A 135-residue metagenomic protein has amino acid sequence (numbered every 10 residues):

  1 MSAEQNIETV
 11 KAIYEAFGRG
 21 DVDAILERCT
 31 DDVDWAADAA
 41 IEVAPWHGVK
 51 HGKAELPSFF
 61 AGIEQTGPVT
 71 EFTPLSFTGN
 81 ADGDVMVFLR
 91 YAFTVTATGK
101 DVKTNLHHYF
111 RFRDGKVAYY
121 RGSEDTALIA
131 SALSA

Functional and structural regions predicted by a protein language model:
M1-D31, S134-A135: Short, low-complexity N-terminal intrinsically disordered segments enriched in polar/charged residues
M1-Q5, A61-A135: A beta-strand edge to alpha-helix "cap/lid" segment located at domain peripheries
M1-V10, W46-E55, V102-T104: Charged, low-complexity, helix/coiled-coil-prone segments
V10-I13, I25-L26, V33, G52 (+4 more regions): Hydrophobic pocket/interface hotspot
K11-G20, V43-H47, I63-G67, F88-R90: Short, mixed-charge, low-aromatic patches
G18-R19, D32-D38, G83-M86, K103-L106: Short amphipathic alpha-helical segments, especially helix-boundary/capping motifs
R19, D23, H51, E55 (+3 more regions): Short, flexible micro-motifs
A24, T30-G83: A solvent-exposed, acidic/Ser-Thr-rich amphipathic alpha-helical stretch
